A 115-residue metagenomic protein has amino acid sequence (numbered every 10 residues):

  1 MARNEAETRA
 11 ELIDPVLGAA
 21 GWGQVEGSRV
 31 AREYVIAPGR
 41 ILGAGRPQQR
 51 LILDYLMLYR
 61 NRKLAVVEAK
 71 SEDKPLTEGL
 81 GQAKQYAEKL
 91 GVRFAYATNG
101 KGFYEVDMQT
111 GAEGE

Functional and structural regions predicted by a protein language model:
M1-E115: Accessory nucleic-acid engagement/destabilization modules that flank
